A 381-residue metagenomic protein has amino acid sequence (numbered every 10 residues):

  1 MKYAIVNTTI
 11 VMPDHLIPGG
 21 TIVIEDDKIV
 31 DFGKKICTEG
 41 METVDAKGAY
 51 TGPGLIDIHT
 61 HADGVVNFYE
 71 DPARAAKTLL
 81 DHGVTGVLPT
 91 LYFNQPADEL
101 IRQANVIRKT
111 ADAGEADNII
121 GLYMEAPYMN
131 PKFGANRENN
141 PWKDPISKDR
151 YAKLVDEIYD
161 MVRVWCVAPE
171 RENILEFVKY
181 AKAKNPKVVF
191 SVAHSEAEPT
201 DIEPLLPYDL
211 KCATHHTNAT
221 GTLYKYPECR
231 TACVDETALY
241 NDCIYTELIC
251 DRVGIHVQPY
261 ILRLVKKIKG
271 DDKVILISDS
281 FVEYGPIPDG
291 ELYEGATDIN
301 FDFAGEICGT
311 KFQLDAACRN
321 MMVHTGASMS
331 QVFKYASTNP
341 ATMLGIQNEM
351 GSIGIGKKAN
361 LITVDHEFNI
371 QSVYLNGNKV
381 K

Functional and structural regions predicted by a protein language model:
M1-A4, T9-G52: Histidine-rich, glycine-flanked metal-binding segment
A4, G54-I56, S191, V274-I277 (+1 more regions): Residue-level marker for buried hydrophobic side chains located in beta-strands that build the well-ordered beta-sheet
A46-Q103: Metal-associated gating/positioning segment near the N- to mid-region
G48, M124, A213, M321 (+1 more regions): Conserved, mostly hydrophobic/aromatic
P53, K77-T90, P96, P131-Y159 (+3 more regions): Active-site gating loops and adjacent loop-to-helix segments of metal-dependent hydrolytic enzymes
I58-E70, N136-K143, S191-A193: Active-site mouth loops of central-metabolism enzymes
D156-Y284, F301: Active-site core of metal-dependent hydrolases
C233-L248, L264-V364: His/Asp/Glu-enriched, well-ordered alpha-helical/loop segment that forms or immediately abuts the divalent-metal
